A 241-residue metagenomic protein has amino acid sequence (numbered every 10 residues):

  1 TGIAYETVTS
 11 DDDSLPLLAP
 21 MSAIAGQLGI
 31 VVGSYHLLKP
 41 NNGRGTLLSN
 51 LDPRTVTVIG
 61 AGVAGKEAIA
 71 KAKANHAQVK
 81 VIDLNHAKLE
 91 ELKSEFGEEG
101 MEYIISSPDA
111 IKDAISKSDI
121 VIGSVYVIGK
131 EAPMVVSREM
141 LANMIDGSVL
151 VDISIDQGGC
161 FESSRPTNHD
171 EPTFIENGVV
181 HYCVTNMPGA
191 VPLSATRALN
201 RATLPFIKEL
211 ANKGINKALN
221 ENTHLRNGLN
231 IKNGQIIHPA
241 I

Functional and structural regions predicted by a protein language model:
T1-G2, V79, Y103, L150 (+1 more regions): Hydrophobic beta-strand scaffold residues
I3-Y5, I82, S106, S124 (+2 more regions): Generic beta-sheet signal
E6-R44, I155, C160-I241: Adenosine-phosphate binding glycine-rich loop
V8-T9, H86, A110, G129: Conserved beta-strand edge residues that scaffold enzyme active sites
I30, A68-I69, L141, E171: Generic hydrophobic/aromatic pocket-lining and core-packing "Φ" positions
K39-G123, T173: Glycine-rich phosphate/diphosphate-binding loop of Rossmann-like nucleotide-binding domains
L92-N177: Rossmann-like adenosine-cofactor binding region
